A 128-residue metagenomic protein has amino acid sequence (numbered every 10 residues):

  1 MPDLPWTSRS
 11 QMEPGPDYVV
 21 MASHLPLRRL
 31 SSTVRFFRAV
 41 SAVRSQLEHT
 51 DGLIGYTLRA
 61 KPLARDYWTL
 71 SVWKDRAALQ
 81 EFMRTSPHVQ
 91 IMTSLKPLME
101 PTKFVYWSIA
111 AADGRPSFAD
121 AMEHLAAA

Functional and structural regions predicted by a protein language model:
M1-D66, Q80-E81, K103-A128: Short S/T/G/P-rich N-terminal loop/turn motif that feeds into the first structured element of a domain
R76-F104: An amphipathic, aromatic/His-enriched active-site/gating alpha helix that lines ligand/cofactor pockets
